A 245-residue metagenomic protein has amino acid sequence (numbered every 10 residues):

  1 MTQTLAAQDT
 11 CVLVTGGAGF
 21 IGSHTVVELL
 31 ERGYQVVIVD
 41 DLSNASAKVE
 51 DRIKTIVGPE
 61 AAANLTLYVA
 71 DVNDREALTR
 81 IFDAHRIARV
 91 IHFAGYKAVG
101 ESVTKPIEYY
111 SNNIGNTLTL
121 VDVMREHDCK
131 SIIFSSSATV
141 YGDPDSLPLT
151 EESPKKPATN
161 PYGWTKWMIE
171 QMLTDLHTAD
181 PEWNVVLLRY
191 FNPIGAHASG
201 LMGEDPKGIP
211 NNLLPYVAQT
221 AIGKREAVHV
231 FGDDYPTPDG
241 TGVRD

Functional and structural regions predicted by a protein language model:
M1-A196: N-terminal Rossmann-like NAD(P)+-binding domain of SDR-like oxidoreductases, especially those catalyzing
T174-D245: NAD(P)-dependent short-chain dehydrogenase/reductase
